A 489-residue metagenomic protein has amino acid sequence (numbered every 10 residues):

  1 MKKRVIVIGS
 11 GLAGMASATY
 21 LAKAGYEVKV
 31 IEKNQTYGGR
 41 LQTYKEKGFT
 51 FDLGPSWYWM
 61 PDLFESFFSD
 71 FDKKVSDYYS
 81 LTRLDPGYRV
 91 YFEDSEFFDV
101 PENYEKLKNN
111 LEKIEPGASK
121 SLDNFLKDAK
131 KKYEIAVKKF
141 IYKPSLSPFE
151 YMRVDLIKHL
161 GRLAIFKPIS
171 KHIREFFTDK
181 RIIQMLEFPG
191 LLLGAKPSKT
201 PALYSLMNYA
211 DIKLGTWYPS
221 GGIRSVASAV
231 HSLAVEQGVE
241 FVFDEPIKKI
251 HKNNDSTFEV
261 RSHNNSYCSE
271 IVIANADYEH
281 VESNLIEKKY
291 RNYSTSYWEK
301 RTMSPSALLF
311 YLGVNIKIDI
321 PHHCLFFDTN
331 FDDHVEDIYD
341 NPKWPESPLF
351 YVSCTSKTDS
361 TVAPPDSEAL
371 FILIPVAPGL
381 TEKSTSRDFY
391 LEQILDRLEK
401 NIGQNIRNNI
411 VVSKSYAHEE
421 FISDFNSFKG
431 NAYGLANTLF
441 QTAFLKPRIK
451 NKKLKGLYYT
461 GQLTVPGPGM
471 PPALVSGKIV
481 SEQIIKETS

Functional and structural regions predicted by a protein language model:
K3-E134: N-terminal glycine-rich phosphate/pyrophosphate-binding loop and immediately adjacent elements
P55, T464-I484: A conserved FAD-binding loop/helix module that cradles the flavin
E93-T200: Rossmann-like flavin
L160-I169, I212-S232, K383-Y390: Short beta-strand to alpha-helix junction loop
D179-L193, S347-Y351, Q404-P466: A glycine-rich dinucleotide-binding beta-alpha-beta segment and adjacent secondary-structure elements that constitute
L206-I250, N254-T257: Helical element adjacent to the flavin cofactor pocket in flavoenzyme catalytic cores
K248-P364: Mid-domain catalytic core of redox enzymes that form a hydrophobic substrate pocket/lid adjacent to a catalytic redox
N315-E419: C-terminal segments that line or cap access tunnels to active or ligand-binding sites in enzymes and enzyme-associated
